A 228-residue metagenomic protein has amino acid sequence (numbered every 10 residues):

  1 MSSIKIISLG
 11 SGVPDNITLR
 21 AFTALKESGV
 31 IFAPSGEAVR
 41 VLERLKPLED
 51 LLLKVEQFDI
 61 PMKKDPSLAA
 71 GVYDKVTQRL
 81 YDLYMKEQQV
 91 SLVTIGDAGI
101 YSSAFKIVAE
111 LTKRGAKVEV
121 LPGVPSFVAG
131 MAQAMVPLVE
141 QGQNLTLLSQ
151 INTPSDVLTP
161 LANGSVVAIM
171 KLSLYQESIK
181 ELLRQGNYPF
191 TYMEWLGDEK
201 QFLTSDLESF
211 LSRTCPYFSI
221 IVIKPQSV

Functional and structural regions predicted by a protein language model:
M1-D15, L19-K117, S205, S209-L211 (+2 more regions): Class I S-adenosyl-L-methionine
S2-I6, L161-V228: A contiguous loop/helix-start segment that scaffolds small-molecule binding in enzyme catalytic cores
R20-A21, K106-I107, T159-P160, S178-L182: A short acidic, amphipathic alpha-helical/loop segment
A33, E56-D59, V120, E140 (+4 more regions): Structural signal for conserved beta-strand scaffold positions within catalytic alpha/beta enzyme cores
A38-R40, K63, P125-V128, Q176-E177 (+1 more regions): Short gly/pro/ser/thr-enriched loop/turn and capping motifs at secondary-structure boundaries
P61-S67, T153-S155, D198-Q201: A short acidic, often aromatic-flanked loop/helix-cap motif at beta-alpha or helix-coil junctions that lines enzyme
D74-T77, I151-S155, Q176: Structural motif corresponding to alpha-helix initiation and N-cap regions
G99-N163, S212, Q226: Class I SAM-dependent methyltransferase SAM-binding "motif I" and its flanking Rossmann-like core
